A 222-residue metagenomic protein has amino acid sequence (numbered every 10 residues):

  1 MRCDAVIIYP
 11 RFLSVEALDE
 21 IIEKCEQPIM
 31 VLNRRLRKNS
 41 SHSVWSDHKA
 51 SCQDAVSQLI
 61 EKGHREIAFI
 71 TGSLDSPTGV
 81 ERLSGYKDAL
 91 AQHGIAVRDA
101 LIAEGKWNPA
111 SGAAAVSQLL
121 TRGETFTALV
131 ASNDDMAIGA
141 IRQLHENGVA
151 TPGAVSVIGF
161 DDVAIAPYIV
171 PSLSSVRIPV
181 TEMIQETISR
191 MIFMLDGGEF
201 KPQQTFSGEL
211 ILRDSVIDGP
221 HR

Functional and structural regions predicted by a protein language model:
M1-C3, G63-E66, A96-R98, T125 (+1 more regions): Short loop/turn motifs at secondary-structure junctions
M1-S57, E61, T125: Alpha-helical recognition/docking segments in bacterial nutrient-uptake and carbohydrate-utilization systems
R2-P10, A68-I70, I102, G123-N133 (+1 more regions): Periplasmic-binding protein-like
V6, I29, Q58-L59, Y86 (+5 more regions): Residue-level signal for nonpolar/aromatic packing positions in well-ordered secondary structure
A17-D19, S40-S41, I60, G79-V80 (+3 more regions): Short glycine-/acidic-enriched loop or helix-start segments at secondary-structure transitions that form or flank
D19-Q27, D88, A140-V149: Glycosyltransferases and closely related glycan-assembly transferases that use nucleotide-activated donors
R34, V44-D54, I70-S117, V130-I138 (+3 more regions): Hinge/beta->alpha junction and helix N-cap segments in small-molecule ligand-binding domains
V116-R222: Flexible loop/turn connectors
